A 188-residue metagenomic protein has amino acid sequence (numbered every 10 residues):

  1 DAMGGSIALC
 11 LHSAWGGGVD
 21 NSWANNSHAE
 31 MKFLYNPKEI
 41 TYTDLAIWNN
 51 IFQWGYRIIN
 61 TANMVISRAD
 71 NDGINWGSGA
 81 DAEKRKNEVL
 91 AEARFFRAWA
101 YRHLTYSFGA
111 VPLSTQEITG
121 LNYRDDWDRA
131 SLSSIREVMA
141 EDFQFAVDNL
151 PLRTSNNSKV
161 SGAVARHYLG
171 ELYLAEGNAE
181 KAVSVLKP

Functional and structural regions predicted by a protein language model:
D1-G16, N36, S133: Acidic, glycine-rich segments characteristic of secretory precursors and extracytoplasmic regions
W23-F108, A130-S134, F143-N157: Conserved, well-structured interaction surfaces
T119-I135: Flexible interdomain linker/hinge and immediately adjacent N-terminus of the catalytic tyrosine-recombinase domain
N157-V164: Aromatic-lined, polymer-binding surfaces characteristic of secreted/periplasmic polysaccharide-degrading enzymes
L186-K187: TPR/TPR-like (Sel1-like) alpha-helical repeat modules
